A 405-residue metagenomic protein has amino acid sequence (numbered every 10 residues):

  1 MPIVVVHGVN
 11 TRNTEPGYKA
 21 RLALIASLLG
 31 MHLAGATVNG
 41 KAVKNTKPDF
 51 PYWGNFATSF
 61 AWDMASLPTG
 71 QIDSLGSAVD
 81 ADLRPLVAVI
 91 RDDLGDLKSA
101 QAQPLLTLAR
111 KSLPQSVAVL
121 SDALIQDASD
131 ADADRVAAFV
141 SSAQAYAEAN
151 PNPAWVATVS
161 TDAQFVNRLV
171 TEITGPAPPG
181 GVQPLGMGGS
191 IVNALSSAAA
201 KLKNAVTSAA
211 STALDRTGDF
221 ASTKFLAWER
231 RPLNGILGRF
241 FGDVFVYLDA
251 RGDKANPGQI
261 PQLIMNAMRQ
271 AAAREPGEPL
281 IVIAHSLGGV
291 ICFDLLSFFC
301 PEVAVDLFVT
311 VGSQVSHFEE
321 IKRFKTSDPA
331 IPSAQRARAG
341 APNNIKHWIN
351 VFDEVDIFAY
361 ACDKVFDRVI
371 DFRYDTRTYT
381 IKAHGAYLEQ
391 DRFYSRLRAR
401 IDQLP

Functional and structural regions predicted by a protein language model:
M1-P104, L108, T376-K382, E389-P405: Conserved, well-structured beta-alpha core segment at the onset of a catalytic domain
P2-A26, M31, P68, L237-W348: Serine-dependent carboxylesterase/thioesterase catalytic core of lipase-like alpha/beta-hydrolase/SGNH enzymes
G8, E15, P48, W53-A57 (+5 more regions): Lipolytic serine-hydrolase domain surface
H32, D82-L86, I90, H285 (+4 more regions): Bulky hydrophobic/aromatic packing residues
L33, T37, R91-L94, L113 (+9 more regions): Generic secondary-structure transition motif, activating predominantly at the C-termini of alpha-helices
D49-R230: Non-catalytic, alpha-helical, charged scaffold/linker segments that couple or flank catalytic or architectural cores
L233: Periplasmic peptidoglycan-binding/tethering modules of Gram-negative envelope proteins
